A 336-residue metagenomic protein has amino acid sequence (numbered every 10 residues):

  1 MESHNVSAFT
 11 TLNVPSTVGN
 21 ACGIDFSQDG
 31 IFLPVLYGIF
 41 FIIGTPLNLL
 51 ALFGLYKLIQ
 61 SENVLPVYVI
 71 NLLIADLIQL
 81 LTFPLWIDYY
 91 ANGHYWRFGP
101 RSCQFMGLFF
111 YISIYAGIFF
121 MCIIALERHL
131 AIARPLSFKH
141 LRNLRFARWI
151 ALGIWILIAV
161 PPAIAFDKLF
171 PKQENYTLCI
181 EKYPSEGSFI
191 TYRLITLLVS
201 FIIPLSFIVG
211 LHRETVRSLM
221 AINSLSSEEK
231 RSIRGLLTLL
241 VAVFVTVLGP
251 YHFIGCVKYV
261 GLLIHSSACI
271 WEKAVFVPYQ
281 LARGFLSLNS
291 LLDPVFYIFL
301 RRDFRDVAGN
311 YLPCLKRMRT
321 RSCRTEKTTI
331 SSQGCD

Functional and structural regions predicted by a protein language model:
M1-I24, S227, R231, S267-C269 (+1 more regions): Intrinsically disordered regulatory tails of 7TM GPCRs
M1-L50, Y183-P184, Y192-R193, L197 (+1 more regions): Extracellular N-terminal segment of 7TM GPCRs
V14-F26, Y90-S113, R134, K139-A151 (+3 more regions): Loop architecture of class A 7-transmembrane GPCRs
D29-G38, E62-I124, A131-L141: Extracellular TM2-ECL1-early TM3 structural module of rhodopsin-like
F41, N71-F83, I150-P162, L197-L205 (+2 more regions): Alpha-helical transmembrane segments of multi-pass membrane proteins
I43-P46, I78, S113-F120, S206-G210 (+2 more regions): Residue-level signal for the membrane-embedded core of alpha-helical transmembrane segments, especially mid-helix
I114-L152, E214-V216, M220, Y297-R305: Class A GPCR helix-loop hinge within the 7TM core
Y183-E186, L197-F201, V216-I254, W271-V275 (+1 more regions): Intracellular effector-coupling site of seven-transmembrane GPCRs, centered on the ICL3-to-TM6 transition
